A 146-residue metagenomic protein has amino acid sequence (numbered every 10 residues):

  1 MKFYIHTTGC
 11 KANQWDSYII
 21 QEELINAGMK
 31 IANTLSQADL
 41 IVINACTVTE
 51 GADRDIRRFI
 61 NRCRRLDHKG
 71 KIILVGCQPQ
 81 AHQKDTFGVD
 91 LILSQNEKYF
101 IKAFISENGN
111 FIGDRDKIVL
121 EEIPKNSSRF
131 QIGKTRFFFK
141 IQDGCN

Functional and structural regions predicted by a protein language model:
M1-N146: Proteins enriched for Cys/Gly/acidic motifs involved in redox and nucleic-acid/cofactor modification
